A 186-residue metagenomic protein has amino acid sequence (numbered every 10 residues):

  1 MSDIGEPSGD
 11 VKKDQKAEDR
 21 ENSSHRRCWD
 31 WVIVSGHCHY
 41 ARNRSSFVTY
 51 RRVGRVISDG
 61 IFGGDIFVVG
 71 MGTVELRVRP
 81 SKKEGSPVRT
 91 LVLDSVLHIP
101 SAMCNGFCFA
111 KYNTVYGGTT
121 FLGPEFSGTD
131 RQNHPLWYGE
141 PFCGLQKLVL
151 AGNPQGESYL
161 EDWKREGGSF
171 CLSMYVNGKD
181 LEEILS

Functional and structural regions predicted by a protein language model:
G5, G9-W29: A short acidic-Thr-Gly-centered motif at the start of a beta-strand
E6-D10, S46-T49, S58-D59, E157-S158 (+2 more regions): A general, composition-driven signal for non-globular sequence regions
P7, D14, Y50-R51, A151-G152: Compositionally biased, intrinsically disordered low-complexity segments
E21-S24, G60, D130, G156: Intrinsically disordered, low-complexity regions enriched in Ser/Pro/Gly/Gln/His and often acidic
R27-S127: Aspartic protease
E84-S186: Aspartic protease core domain of the pepsin/retropepsin superfamily
